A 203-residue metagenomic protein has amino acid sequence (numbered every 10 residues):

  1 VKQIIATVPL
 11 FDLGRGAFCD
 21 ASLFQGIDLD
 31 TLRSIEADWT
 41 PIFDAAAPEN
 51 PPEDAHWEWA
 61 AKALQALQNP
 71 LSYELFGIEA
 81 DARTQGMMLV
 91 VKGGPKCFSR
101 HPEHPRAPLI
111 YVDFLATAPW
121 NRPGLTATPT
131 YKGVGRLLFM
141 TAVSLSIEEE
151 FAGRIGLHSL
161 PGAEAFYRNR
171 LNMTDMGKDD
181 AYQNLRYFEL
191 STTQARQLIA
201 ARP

Functional and structural regions predicted by a protein language model:
V1-P129, L137, S144-R154, G162-P203: Non-catalytic substrate-recognition and accessory regions of acyl/acetyltransferase enzymes
